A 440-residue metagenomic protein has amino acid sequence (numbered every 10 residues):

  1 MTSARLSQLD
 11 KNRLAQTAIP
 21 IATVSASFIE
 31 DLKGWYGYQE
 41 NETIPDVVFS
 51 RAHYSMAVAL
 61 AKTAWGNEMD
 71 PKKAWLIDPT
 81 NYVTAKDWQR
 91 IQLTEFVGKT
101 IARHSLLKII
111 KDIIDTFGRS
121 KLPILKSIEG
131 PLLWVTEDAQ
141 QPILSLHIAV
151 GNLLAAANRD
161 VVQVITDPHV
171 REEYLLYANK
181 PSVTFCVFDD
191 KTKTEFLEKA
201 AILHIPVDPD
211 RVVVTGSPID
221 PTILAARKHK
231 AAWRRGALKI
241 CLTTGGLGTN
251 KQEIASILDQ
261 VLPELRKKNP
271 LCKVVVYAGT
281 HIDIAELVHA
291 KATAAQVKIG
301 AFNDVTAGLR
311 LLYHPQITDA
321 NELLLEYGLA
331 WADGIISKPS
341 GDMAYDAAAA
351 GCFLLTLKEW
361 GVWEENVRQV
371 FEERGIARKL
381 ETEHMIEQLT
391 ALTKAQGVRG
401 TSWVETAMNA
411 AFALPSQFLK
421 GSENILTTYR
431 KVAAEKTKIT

Functional and structural regions predicted by a protein language model:
T2-D87: N-terminal low-complexity, Ser/Thr- and acidic-residue-enriched intrinsically disordered segments
T2-K11, K394-T440: C-terminal amphipathic helix plus adjacent low-complexity, charged tail appended to glycosyltransferase catalytic
V48-A52, V58-L133, A139-Q140, G279-I284 (+2 more regions): Conserved N-terminal ligand/cofactor-binding loop architecture of enzyme catalytic domains
R51, M56-T63, K108-D208, V214: Active-site and donor-binding regions of nucleotide-sugar-utilizing enzymes
S55, L247-P263: A conserved mid-protein helix/loop that constitutes part of the nucleotide-sugar donor-binding site
S182-Q252, Y277-I282: A nucleotide-sugar donor-handling region in carbohydrate enzymes
A292-M343: Donor nucleotide-activated moiety binding/catalytic core segment of transferases that use nucleotide-activated donors
D342-T401: Catalytic binding pocket for nucleotide-activated donors in carbohydrate/polymer assembly enzymes
